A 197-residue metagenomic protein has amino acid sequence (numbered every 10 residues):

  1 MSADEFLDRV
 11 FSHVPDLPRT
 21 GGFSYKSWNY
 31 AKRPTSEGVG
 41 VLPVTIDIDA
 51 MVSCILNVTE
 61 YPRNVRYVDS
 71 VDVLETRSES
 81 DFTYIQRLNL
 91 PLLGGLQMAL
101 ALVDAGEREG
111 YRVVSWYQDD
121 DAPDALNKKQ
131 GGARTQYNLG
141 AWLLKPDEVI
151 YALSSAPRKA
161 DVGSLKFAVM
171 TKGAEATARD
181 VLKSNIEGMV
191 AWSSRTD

Functional and structural regions predicted by a protein language model:
M1-D197: Eukaryotic helix-grip
